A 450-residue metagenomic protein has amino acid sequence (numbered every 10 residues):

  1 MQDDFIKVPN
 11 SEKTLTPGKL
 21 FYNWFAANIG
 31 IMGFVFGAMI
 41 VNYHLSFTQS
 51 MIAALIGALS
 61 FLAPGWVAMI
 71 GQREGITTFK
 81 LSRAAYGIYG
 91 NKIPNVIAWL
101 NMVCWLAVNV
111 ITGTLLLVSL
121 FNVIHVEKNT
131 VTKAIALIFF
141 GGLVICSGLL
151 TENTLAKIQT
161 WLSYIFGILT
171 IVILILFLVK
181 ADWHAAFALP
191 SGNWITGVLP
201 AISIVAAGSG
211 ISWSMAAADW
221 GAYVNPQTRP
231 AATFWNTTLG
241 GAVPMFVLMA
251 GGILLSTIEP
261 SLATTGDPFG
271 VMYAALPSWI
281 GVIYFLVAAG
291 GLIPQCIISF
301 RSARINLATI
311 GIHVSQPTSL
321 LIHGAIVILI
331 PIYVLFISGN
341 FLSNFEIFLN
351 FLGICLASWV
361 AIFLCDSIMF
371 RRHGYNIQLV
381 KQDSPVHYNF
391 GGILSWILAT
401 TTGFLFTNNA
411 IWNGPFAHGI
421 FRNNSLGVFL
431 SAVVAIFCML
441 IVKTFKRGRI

Functional and structural regions predicted by a protein language model:
M1-F47, F61, G197-I204, A222-A232 (+1 more regions): Membrane-interface "cap" regions at the ends of multi-pass membrane proteins
K7, W359-C438, F445: C-terminal membrane-solvent junction of multi-pass transporters and transport-like membrane proteins
P9, K13-P17, L150-S163, S212-V247 (+4 more regions): Hydrophobic, small-residue-rich membrane helices and short re-entrant helix-turn-helix hairpins that build
A38-M69, G90-N95, G241, F246 (+1 more regions): Extracellular loop-to-transmembrane helix junctions
M39-Y43, M69, A85, I93 (+9 more regions): Membrane-water interface regions at transmembrane-helix termini and the short interhelical loops of multi-pass membrane
A53-Y86, N95-V103, A107-V110, L440-R447: Juxtamembrane transmembrane-helix boundary signature
I56, N95, V123-L150, Y164-I175 (+5 more regions): Transmembrane alpha-helical segments of multi-pass small-molecule transport proteins
V110, L115-V118, Y164-P190, A206-I211 (+4 more regions): Hydrophobic alpha-helical segments and their helix-loop junctions in multi-pass secondary transporters
